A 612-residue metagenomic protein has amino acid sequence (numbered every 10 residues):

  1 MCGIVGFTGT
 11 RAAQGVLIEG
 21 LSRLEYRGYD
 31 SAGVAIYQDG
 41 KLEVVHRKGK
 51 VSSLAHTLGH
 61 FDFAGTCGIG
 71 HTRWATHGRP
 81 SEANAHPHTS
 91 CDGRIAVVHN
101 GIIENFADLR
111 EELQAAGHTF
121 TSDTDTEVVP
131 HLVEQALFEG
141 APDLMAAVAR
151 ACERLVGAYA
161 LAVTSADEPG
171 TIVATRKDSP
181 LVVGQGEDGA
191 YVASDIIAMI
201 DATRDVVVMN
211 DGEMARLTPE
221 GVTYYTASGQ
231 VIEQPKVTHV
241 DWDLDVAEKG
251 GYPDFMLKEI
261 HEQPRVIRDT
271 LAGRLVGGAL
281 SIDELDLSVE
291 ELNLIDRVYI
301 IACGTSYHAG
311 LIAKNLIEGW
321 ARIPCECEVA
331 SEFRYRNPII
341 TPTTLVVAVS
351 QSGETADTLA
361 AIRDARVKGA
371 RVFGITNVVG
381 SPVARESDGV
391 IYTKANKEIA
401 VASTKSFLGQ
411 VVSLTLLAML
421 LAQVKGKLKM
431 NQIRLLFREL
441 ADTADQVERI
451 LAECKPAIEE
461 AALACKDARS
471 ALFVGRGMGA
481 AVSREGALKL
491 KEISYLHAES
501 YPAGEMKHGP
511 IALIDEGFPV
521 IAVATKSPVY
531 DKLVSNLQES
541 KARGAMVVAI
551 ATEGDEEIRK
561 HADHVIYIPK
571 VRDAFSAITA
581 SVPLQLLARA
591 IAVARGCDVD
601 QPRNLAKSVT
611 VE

Functional and structural regions predicted by a protein language model:
M1-K249, P253, R265-D296, Y335 (+4 more regions): Conserved short alpha-helical segments that host acidic/polar catalytic motifs at enzyme active sites
I4, V97, V163, A174 (+6 more regions): Structural beta-sheet core signal
F7-T10, H99, T119, D123 (+16 more regions): Hydrophobic alpha-helical scaffolding
G70-A83, V276-E290, A313-V349, T355 (+1 more regions): Glycine-rich oxoanion-binding loops at beta->alpha junctions
P87-T89, T164, V173-A174, V206-V207 (+12 more regions): Replace "in large, NTP-powered and nucleic-acid-processing enzymes" with "in large, NTP-powered factors and other
E153, Q263-I267, L271-Y299, G389-P519 (+1 more regions): Active-site phosphate/pyrophosphate-binding segments
N293-D442, V523-I568, L587: Glycine-rich phosphate-binding loops that contact phosphosugars or nucleotide phosphates
M546, R559-H561, V571-E612: Generic C-terminus detector
